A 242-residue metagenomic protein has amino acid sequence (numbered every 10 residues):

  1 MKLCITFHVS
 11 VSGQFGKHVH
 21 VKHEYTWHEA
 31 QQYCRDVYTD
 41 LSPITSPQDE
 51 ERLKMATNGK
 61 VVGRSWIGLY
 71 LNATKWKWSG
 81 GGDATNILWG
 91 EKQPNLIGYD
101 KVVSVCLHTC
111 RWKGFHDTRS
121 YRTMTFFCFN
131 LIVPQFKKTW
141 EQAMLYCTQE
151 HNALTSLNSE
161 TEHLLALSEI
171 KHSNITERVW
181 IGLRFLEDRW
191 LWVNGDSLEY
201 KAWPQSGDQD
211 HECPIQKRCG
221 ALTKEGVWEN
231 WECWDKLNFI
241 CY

Functional and structural regions predicted by a protein language model:
M1-Y242: Extracellular, disulfide-bonded carbohydrate-recognition/adhesion ectodomains, dominated by C-type lectin-like domains
